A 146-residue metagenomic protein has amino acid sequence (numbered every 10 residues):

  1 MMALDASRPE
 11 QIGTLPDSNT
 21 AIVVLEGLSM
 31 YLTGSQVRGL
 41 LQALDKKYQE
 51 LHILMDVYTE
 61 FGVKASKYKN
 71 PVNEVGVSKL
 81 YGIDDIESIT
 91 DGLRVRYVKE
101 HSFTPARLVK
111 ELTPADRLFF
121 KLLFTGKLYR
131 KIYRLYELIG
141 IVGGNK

Functional and structural regions predicted by a protein language model:
M1-K146: Alpha-helical subdomain
